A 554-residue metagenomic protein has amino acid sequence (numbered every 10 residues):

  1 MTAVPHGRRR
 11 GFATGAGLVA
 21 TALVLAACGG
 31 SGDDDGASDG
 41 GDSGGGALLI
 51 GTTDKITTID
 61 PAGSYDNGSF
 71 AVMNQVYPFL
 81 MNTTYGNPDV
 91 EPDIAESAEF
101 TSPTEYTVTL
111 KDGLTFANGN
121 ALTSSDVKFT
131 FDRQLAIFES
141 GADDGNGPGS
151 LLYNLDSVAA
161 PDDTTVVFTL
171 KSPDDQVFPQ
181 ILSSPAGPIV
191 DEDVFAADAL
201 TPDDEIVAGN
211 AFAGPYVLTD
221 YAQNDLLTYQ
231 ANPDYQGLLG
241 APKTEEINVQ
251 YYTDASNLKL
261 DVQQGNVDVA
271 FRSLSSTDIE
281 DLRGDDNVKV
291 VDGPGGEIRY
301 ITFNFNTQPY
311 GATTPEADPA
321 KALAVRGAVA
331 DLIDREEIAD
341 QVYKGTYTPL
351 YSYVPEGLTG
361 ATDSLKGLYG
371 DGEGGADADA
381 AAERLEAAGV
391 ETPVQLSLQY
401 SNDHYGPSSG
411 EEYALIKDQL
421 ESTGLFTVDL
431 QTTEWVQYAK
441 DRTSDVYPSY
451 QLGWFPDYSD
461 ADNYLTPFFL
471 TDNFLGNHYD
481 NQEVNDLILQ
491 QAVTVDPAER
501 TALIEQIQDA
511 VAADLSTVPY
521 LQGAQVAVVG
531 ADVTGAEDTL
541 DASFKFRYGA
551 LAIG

Functional and structural regions predicted by a protein language model:
L23, D42, A222, L226 (+4 more regions): Detector for C-terminal structural segments
G51-T101, D132, A211: N-terminal lobe/hinge region of extracytoplasmic solute-binding protein
E96-G141, P161, V167, D261 (+2 more regions): Aromatic- and charge-enriched surface segment that lines or borders ligand/interaction sites
E99, N146-F195, D220: Surface-exposed binding/hinge segments that line and control ligand-binding clefts or catalytic entry sites
T123-T130, D163-T169, G214-P215, T244-E246 (+4 more regions): Alpha-helical secondary-structure segments
S183-L239: Gly/Pro-rich hinge or "lid" segments in bacterial periplasmic/extracellular proteins
D234-D281: Ligand-site clamp/hinge motif
T348-A387, Y405-S409: Structural transition elements
